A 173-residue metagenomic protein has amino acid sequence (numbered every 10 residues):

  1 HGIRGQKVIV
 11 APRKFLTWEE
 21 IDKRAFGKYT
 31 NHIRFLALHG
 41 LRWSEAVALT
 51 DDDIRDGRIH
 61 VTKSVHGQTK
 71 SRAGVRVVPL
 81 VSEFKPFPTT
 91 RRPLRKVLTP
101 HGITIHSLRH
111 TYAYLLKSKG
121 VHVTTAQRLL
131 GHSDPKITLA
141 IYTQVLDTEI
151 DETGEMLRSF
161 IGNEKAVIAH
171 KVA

Functional and structural regions predicted by a protein language model:
G2-V8, P12-F15, E19, H39 (+1 more regions): Conserved tyrosine-mediated DNA breakage-rejoining catalytic core shared by Y-recombinases
V10, Y29, G74, T99 (+1 more regions): Exposed loop/turn and edge beta-strand positions of beta-sandwich/beta-sheet ligand-binding modules
F15, P79-I103, S107, Y112: Active-site/catalytic core of tyrosine-dependent DNA strand-transfer enzymes
F15, V65, L130-E155: Catalytic-site neighborhood detector that most strongly recognizes the C-terminal catalytic loop/helix of tyrosine
I21-F26, P100-G102: Short amphipathic alpha-helical boundary/capping segments
G27-R34, L38, E45, S107-S133 (+2 more regions): C-terminal catalytic core of tyrosine-transesterase DNA break-rejoin enzymes
K70-V75, S82, K119, I137 (+1 more regions): C-terminal secondary-structure termini that scaffold catalytic or DNA-interacting sites
T90, L98, I105-S107, T125-H132 (+1 more regions): Recognition helices and adjacent regulatory flanks at domain boundaries
